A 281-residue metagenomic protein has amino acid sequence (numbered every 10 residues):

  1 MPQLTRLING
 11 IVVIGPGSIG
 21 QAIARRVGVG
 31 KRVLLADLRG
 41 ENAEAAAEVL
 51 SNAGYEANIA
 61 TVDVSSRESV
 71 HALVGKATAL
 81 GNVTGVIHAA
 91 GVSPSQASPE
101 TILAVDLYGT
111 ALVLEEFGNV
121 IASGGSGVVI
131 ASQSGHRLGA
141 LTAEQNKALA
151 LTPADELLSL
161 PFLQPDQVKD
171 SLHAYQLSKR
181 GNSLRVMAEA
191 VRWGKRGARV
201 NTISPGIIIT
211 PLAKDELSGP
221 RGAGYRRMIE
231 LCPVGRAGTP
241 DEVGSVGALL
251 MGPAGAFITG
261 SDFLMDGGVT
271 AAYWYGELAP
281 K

Functional and structural regions predicted by a protein language model:
P2-L34: Canonical Rossmann dinucleotide-binding motif of NAD(H)/NADP(H)-dependent dehydrogenases/reductases, specifically
G30-A45: Conserved glycine-rich Rossmann-like NAD(P)H-binding loop of the short-chain dehydrogenase/reductase
L50-E68: Rossmann-fold cofactor-recognition segment
S93-Q96, S123-R196, I207-T210: Catalytic loop of short-chain dehydrogenase/reductase
L141-T152, I208-L231, A272-K281: A glycine/serine/threonine-rich, flexible loop-to-helix segment that serves as the NAD(P) cofactor-binding "lid"
R199, I258-G260: Short, small/polar-rich loop/turn modules that mediate ligand/substrate recognition or access, typified
C232-V243, A254: A conserved structural motif in NAD(P)-dependent oxidoreductases
